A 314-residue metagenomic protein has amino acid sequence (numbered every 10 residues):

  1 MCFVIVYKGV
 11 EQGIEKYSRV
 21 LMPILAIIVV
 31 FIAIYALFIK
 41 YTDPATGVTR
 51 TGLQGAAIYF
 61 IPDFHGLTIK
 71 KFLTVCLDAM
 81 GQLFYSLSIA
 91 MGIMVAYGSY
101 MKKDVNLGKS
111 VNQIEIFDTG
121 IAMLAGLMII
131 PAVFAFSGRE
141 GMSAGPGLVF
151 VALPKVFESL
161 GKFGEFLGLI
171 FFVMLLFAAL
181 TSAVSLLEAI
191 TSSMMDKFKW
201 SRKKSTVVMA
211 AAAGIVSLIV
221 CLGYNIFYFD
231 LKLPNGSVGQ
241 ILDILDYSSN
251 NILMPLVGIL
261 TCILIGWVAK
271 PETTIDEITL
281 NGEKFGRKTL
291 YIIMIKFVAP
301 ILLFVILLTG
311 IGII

Functional and structural regions predicted by a protein language model:
M1-G13, L87-K103, L176-S192, G258-I275 (+1 more regions): Transmembrane alpha-helical segments in integral membrane proteins
M1-K8, P23-L37, M128-P131, F171-A178 (+3 more regions): Hydrophobic core segments of alpha-helical transmembrane domains in multi-pass membrane transport and ion-translocation
M1-Y7, E11-G13, Y41-L77, S143-F150 (+3 more regions): Inter-helical loop and helix-membrane interface segments of multi-pass membrane transporters/permeases
E11, E15-I28, L77, Y85 (+2 more regions): Helical membrane-embedded segments and adjacent short helical loop/helix-boundary regions of multi-pass membrane
G13-L21, K109, E140-L148, F166-L175 (+3 more regions): Transmembrane helix-loop boundary segments of multi-pass membrane transporters
E15, R19-L180, V184, F198 (+1 more regions): Membrane-embedded translocation segments of transport machinery
F117-M123, G168, F177-L180, M194-L231 (+1 more regions): Loop-to-transmembrane helix boundary motifs in multi-pass membrane proteins
T191, F198-A210, D246-L303: C-terminal membrane-solvent junction of multi-pass transporters and transport-like membrane proteins
